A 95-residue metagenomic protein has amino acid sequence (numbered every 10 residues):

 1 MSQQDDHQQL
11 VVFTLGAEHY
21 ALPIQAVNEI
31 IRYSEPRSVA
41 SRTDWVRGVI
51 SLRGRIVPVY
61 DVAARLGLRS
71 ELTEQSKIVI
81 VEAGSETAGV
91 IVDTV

Functional and structural regions predicted by a protein language model:
M1-V95: An acidic, low-aromatic, low-complexity terminal/linker signal
